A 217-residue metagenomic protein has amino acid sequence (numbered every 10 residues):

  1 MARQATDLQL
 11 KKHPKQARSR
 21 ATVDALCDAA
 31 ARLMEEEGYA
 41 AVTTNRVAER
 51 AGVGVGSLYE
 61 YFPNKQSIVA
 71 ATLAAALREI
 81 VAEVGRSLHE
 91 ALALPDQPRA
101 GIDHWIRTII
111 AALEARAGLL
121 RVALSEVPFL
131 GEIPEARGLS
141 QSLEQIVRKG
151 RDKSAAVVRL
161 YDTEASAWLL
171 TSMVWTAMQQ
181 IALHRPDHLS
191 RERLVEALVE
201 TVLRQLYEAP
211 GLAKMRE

Functional and structural regions predicted by a protein language model:
M1-A21, L183, P210-E217: N-terminal intrinsically disordered/low-complexity leader segments
L8-Q9, H13, R32, A41-T43 (+4 more regions): Short glycine/proline-centered loop/turn elements that form peptide/ligand docking sites
L10, T72-G101: Amphipathic alpha-helical linker/stalk segments
A21-L33, E79, H104, T108: Pre-recognition alpha-helix immediately N-terminal to the DNA-recognition helix within helix-turn-helix or winged-helix
A25, A29, L33-S67, A71: Helix-turn-helix
R78-G85, A100-G118, L130-A156, E164-L169 (+2 more regions): Amphipathic alpha-helical packing segments from all-alpha helical-bundle domains
R86-L92, A123-L130: Short linear capping/connector segments at secondary-structure termini
L120-S125, I133, K153-T201, L212-R216: Hydrophobic/aromatic-rich alpha-helical bundle segments in the mid-to-C-terminal region
